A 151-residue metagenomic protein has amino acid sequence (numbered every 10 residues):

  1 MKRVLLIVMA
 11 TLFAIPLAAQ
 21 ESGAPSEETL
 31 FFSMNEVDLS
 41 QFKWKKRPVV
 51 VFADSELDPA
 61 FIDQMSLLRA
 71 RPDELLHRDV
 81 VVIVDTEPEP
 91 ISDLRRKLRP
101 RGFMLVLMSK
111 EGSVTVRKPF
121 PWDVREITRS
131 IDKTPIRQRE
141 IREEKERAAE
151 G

Functional and structural regions predicted by a protein language model:
K2-G151: Non-catalytic interaction/Regulatory regions outside core domains
